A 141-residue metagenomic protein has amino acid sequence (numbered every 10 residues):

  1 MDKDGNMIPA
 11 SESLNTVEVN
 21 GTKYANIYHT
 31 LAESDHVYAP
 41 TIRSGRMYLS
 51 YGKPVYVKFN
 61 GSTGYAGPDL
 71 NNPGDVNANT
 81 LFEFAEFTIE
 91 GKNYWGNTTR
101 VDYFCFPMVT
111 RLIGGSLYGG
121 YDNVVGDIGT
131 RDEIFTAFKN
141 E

Functional and structural regions predicted by a protein language model:
M1-E141: Intrinsically disordered, low-complexity segments enriched in small/polar residues
